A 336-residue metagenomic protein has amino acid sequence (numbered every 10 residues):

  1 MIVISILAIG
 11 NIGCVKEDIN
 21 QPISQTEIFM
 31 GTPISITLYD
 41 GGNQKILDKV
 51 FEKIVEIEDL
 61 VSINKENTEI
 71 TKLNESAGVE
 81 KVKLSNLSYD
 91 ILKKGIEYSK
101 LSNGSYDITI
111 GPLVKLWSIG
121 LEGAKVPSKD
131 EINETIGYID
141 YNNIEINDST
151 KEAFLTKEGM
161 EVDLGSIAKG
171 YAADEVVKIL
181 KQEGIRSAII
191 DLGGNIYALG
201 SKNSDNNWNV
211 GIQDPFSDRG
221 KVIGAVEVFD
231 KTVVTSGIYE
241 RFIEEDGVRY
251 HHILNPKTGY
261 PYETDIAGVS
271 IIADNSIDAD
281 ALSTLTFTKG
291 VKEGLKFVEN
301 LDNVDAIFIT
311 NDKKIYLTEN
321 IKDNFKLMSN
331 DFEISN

Functional and structural regions predicted by a protein language model:
M1-N336: Mature catalytic core of soluble alpha/beta enzymes
